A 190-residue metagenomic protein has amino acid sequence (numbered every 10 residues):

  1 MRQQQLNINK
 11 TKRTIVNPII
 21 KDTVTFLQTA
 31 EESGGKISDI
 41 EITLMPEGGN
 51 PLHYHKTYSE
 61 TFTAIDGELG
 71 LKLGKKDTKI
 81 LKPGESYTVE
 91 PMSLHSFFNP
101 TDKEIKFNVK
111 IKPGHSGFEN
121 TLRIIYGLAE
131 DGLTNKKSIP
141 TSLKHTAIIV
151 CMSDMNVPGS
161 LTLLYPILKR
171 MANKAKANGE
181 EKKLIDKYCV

Functional and structural regions predicted by a protein language model:
M1-I20, T29-I37, G49-Y58, L71-V190: Jelly-roll (double-stranded beta-helix
V24-T25: Extended, charge- and Ser/Thr-rich helical segments
D39-T43: Short amphipathic
F62: Structured binding elements
I65-D66: A cytosolic small-molecule/anion-sensing beta-strand core signal
